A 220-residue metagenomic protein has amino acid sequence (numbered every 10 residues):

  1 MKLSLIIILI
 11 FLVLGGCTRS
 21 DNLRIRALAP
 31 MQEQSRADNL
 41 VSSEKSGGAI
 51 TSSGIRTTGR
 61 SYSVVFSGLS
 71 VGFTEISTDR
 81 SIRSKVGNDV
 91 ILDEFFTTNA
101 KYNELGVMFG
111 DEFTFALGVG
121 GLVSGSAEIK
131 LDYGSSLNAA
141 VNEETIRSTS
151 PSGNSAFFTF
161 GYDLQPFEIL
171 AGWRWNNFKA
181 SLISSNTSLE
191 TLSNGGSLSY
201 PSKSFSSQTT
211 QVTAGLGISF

Functional and structural regions predicted by a protein language model:
C17-D89: Short glycine/proline- and aromatic-enriched beta-strand/turn motifs that initiate or cap beta-hairpins
L23-A29, L69-F73, F115-V119, F158-F160 (+2 more regions): Membrane-embedded beta-strand positions of outer-membrane beta-barrel proteins
L28-Q34, T74-T78, G120-S124, G172-F178 (+1 more regions): Outer-membrane beta-barrel pore domains and translocons
S35-A49, D79-E94, L122-I146, S181-E190: Outer-membrane beta-barrel translocator domains and adjoining extracellular loop/strand segments of Gram-negative
E44-R56, I91-K101, L137-S152, L198 (+1 more regions): Replace "Gram-negative outer membrane beta-barrel proteins" with "bacterial and organellar outer membrane beta-barrel
S53-S67, K101-V107, N154-F158, T210-L216: Hydrophobic, lipid-facing positions within transmembrane beta-strands of outer-membrane proteins
S63-S70, F109-F115, V123, D163-P166 (+2 more regions): Outer-membrane beta-barrel strand-turn architecture
L164, S206-F220: Outer-membrane beta-barrel "beta-signal"
